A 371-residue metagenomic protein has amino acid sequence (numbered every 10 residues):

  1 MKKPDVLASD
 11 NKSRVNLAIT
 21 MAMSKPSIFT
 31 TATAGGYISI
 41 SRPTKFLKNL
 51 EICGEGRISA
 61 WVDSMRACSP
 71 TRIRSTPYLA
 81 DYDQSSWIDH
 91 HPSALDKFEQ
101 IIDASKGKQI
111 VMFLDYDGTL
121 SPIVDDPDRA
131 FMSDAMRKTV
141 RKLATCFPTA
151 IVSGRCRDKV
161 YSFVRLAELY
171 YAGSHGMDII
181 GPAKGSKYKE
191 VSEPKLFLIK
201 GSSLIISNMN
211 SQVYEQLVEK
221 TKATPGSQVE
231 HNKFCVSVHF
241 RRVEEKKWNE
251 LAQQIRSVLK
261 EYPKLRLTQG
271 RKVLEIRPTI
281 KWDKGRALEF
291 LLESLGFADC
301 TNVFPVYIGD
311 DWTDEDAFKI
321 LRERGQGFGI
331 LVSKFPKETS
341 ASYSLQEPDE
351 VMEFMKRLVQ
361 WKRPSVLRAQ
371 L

Functional and structural regions predicted by a protein language model:
M1-D10, A18, D89, D96 (+3 more regions): C-terminal cap/substrate-recognition subdomain and adjoining C-terminal extension of metal-dependent phosphatase-like
M1-Y116, D125-P127, A135, Q360-L371: Non-catalytic pre-domain segments flanking phosphatase-related domains
K2-S13, S24, L166-I179, K260 (+1 more regions): Structural recognition of alpha->loop->beta junctions
G107-Q109, C146, E168, K233 (+2 more regions): A general structural motif
V111-F113, Y170, V306: Hydrophobic "anchor" residues on beta-strands that sit immediately upstream of conserved functional sites
T119-L120: Hydrophobic "anchor" residues
I123-D126, A183-G185: Short acidic, glycine/proline-rich loop/turn micro-motifs
F131-N232: Active-site phosphate-binding/coordination module
